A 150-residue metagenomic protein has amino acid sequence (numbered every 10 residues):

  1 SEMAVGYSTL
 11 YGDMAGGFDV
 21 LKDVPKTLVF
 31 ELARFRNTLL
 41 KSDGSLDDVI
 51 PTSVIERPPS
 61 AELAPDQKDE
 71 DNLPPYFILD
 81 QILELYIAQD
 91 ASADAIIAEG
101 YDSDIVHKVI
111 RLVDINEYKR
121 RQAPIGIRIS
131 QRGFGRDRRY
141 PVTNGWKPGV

Functional and structural regions predicted by a protein language model:
S1-V150: ATP/NTP-dependent adenylation/nucleotidyl-transfer catalytic domains that generate, transfer, or process NMP-activated
